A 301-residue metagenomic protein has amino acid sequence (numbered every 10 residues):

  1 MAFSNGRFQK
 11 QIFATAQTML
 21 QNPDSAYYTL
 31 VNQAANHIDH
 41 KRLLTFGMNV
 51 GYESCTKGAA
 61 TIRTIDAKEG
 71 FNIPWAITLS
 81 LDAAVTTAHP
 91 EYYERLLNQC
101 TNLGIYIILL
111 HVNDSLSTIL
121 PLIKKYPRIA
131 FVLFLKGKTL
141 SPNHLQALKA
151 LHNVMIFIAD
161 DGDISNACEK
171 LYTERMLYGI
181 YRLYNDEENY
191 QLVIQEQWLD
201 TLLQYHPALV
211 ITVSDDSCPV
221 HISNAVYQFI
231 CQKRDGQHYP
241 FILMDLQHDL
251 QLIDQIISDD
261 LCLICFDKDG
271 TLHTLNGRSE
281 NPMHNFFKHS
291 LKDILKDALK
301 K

Functional and structural regions predicted by a protein language model:
M1-K10, A14-T18, H221-K301: Accessory C-terminal segments flanking Radical SAM cores
A2-S80, N102: N-terminal [4Fe-4S]-dependent radical SAM core
D24-A35, V213-Q228, K300: N-terminal short leaders/motifs
A76-P90, C100-L116, P127-S165, Y172 (+2 more regions): Core AdoMet radical
L81, I107-L110, D163-D254, D267-K268: Conserved C-terminal portion of the radical SAM core fold that forms the substrate/S-adenosylmethionine-binding
R95, T118-P121, N143-Q146, N166 (+3 more regions): Alpha-helical scaffolding segments of alpha/beta enzyme cores, especially the outer helices of TIM-barrel or partial
L96-C100, I123, L148, K170-L171 (+2 more regions): Generic structural signal for hydrophobic
I119-K136, C231-Y239: Alpha-helix-loop-beta-strand connector modules within alpha/beta enzyme cores
